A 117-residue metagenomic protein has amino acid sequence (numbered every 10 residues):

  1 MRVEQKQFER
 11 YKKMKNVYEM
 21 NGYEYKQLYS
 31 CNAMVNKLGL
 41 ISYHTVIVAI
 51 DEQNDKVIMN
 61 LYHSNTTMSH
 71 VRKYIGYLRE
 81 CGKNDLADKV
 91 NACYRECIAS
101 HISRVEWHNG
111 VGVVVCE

Functional and structural regions predicted by a protein language model:
M1-E117: Terminal leader/tail segments of proteins
